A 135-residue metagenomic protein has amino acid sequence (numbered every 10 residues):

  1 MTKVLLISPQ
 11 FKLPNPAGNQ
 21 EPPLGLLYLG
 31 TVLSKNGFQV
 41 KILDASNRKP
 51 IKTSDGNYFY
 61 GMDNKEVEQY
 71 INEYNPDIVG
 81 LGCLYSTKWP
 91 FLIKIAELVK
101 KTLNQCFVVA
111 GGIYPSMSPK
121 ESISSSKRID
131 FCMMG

Functional and structural regions predicted by a protein language model:
M1-V4: Extreme N-terminal starter segment of soluble prokaryotic enzymes
S8, T31: Pocket-edge structural micro-motifs
P9-K12, G82-L84: Short strand-loop junctions, especially beta-strand C-caps/beta-turns that link beta-sheets to coils or alpha-helices
Q10-P14, R48-P50: A short, flexible beta-alpha/helix-coil linker loop
L13-L26: Glycine- and acidic-residue-enriched helix-capping/strand-helix junction motifs
P23-G30, A96: Short amphipathic alpha-helix
V32-G135: Glycine-rich beta-alpha loop elements in corrinoid/cobalamin-binding modules across cobalamin-dependent enzymes
